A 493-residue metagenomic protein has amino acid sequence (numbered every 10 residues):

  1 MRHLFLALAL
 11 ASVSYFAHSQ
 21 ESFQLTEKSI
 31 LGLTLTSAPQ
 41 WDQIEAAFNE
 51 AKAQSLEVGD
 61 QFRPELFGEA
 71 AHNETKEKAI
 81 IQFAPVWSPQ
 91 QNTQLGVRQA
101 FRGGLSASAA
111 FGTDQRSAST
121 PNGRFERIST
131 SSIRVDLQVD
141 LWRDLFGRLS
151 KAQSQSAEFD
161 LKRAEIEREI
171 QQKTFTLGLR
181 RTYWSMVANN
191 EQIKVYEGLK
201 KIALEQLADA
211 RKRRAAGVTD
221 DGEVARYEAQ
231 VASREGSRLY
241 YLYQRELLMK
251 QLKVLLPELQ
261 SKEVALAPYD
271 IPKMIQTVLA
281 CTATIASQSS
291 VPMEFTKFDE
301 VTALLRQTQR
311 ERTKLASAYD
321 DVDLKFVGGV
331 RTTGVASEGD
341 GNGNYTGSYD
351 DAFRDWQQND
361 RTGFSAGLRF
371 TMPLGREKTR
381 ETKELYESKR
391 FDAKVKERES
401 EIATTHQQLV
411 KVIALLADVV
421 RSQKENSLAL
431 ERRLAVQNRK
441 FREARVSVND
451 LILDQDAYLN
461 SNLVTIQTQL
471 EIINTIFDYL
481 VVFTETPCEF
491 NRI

Functional and structural regions predicted by a protein language model:
H3, Q61-E65, R102-G104, S132 (+1 more regions): Strand-connecting loop/turn motifs
L6, H18, K76, Y240 (+4 more regions): Acidic, low-complexity, intrinsically disordered peripheral segments
S12-S14: N-terminal signal peptide c-region/cleavage motif recognized by signal peptidases
S19-N92, W142-A152, S156-E158, E165-I166 (+8 more regions): Bacterial Sec-pathway N-terminal export signals of envelope proteins
L25, F159, E165-M293, V412 (+5 more regions): Periplasmic alpha-helical coiled-coil/stalk elements that build and connect Gram-negative outer-membrane
W41-V58, Q171-G198, E205-L207, Q230-V231 (+5 more regions): Amphipathic alpha-helical coiled-coil segments
D42-A46, G59, R102-R127, W142-E167 (+7 more regions): Sec/SRP-type N-terminal targeting helices
A70-V139, P272-A280, K314, V327-L374 (+1 more regions): Small/polar, glycine/serine/threonine/aspartate-rich low-complexity segments that form flexible
